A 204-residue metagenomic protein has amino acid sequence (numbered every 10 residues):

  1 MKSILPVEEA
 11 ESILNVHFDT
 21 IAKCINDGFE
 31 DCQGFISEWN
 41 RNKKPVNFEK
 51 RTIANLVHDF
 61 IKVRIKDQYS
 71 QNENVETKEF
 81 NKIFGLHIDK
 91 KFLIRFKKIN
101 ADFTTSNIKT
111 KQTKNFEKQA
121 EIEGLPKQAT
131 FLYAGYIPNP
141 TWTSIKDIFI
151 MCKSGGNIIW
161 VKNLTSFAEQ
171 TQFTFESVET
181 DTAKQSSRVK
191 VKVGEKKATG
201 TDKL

Functional and structural regions predicted by a protein language model:
M1-N55: Interdomain/boundary linker segments immediately adjacent to catalytic/signaling cores
S3-I4, D89-L93, F103-N107, K111 (+1 more regions): Solvent-exposed interaction surfaces and binding hotspots enriched for charged
R41-A54, I83-K90, D102-T105: Short low-complexity stretches enriched in small and charged residues
R51, K66-R95: A short acidic/basic microdomain associated with nuclease active sites
A54, H58, K62: Nuclease catalytic cores
D89-K90, K98-I99, L164-S166: Secondary-structure transition/turn motif
R95-I158: A recognition module on extended beta-rich or small alphabeta surfaces enriched in W/G with H and D/E
Y133, P138-L204: Glycine-rich, aromatic-bearing surface loops/beta-hairpins
